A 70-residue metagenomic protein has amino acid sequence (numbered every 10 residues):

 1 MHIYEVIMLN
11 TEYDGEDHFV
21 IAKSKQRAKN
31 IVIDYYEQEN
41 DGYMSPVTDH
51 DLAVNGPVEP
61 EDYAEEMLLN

Functional and structural regions predicted by a protein language model:
M1, K25, E61-D62: Glycine-centered signal
M1-G15: Short aromatic-glycine-(Arg/Gly/Cys) micro-motifs in beta-strand/loop hairpins
Y4, A22, V32-D34, E59: Residues marking helix boundaries in flexible regions
I7-L9, K23, N55: A structural detector for beta-sheet-dominated domains
Y13-S24: A short, exposed loop/beta-hairpin motif centered on an aromatic-Gly-Thr core
R27-I31: Short amphipathic alpha-helices within nucleic acid-binding modules
D34-N70: Short, mixed-charge low-complexity intrinsically disordered segments
